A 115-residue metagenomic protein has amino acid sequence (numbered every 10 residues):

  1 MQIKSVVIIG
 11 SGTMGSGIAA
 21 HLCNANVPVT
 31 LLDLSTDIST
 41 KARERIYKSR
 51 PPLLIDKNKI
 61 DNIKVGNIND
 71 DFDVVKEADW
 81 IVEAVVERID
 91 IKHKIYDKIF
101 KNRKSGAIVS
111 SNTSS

Functional and structural regions predicted by a protein language model:
M1-S49, N102: NAD(P)+-binding Rossmann beta1-loop-alpha1 motif at the extreme N-terminus of oxidoreductases
L34-K41, P52-V109: Rossmann-like NAD(P)-binding element
S111-S115: A short beta-strand-to-loop transition that corresponds to the Sensor-1 phosphate-sensing loop of AAA+ P-loop ATPases
